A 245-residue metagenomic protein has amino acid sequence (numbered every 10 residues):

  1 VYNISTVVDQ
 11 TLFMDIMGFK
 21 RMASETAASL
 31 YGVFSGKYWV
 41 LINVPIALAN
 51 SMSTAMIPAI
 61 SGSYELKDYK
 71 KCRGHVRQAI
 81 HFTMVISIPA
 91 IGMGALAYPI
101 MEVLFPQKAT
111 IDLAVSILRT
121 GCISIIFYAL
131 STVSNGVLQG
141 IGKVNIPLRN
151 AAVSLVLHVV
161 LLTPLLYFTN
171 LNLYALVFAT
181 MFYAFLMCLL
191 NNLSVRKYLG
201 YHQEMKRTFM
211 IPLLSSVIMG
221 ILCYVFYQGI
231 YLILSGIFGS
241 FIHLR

Functional and structural regions predicted by a protein language model:
V7, T11, I91-A95, V103 (+4 more regions): Membrane-embedded alpha-helical segments of multi-pass transporters/permeases
A27-A49, I80-F82: Alpha-helical transmembrane segments of polytopic membrane transporters and translocases
I46-L66: Helix-loop junctions and terminal segments of transmembrane helices in multi-pass membrane transport/translocation
V76-F127, V160: Alpha-helical transmembrane segments of multi-pass membrane transport and lipid-handling proteins
Q78, I125, S154-V156, M181-A184 (+1 more regions): Residue-level recognition of pore/gate-forming positions within transmembrane alpha-helices of multi-pass
I123-V153: Membrane-interface junctions at transmembrane-helix termini in multi-pass inner-membrane proteins
S131-G142, N192-F209: Alpha-helical transmembrane segments
N145, L155-L189, Q203, R207 (+1 more regions): Membrane-interface helix-loop junctions in multi-pass transport and translocation proteins
